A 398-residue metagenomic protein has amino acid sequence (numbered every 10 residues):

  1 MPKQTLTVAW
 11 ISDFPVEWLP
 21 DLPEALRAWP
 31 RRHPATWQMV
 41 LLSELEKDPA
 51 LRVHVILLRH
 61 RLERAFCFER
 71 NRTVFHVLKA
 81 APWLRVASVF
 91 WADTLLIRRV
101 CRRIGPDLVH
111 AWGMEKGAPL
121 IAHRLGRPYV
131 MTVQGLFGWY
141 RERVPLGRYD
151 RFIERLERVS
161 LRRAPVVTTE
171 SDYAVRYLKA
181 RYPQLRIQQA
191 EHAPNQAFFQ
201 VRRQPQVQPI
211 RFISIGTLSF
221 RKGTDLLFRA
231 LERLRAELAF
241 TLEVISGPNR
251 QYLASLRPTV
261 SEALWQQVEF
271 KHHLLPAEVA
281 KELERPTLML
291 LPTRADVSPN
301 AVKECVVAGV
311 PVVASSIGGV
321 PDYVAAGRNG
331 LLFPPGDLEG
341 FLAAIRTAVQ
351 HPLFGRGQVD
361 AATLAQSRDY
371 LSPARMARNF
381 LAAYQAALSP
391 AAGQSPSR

Functional and structural regions predicted by a protein language model:
A9-I11, T168, Q204-K222, F228-L231 (+1 more regions): Conserved donor-binding/catalytic core segment of Leloir-type glycosyltransferases
R148-V167: Membrane-proximal helix-turn-helix segments that form the acceptor-binding/catalytic region of lipid-linked
Y173, A193: Carbohydrate-associated surface elements
I215, T241-S255, H272-H273: Glycosyltransferase donor-sugar binding loop
A254-L274: Nucleotide-activated donor-binding/catalytic signature segment of Leloir-type glycosyltransferases, i.e., the conserved
L288, P311-A314: Short hydrophobic beta-strand element within catalytic cores of glycosyltransferases and related nucleotide-activated
R294: Aromatic "clamp/platform" in nucleotide-sugar-dependent glycosyltransferases that forms part of the donor/acceptor
A326-G327, L331-L338, A348-L353: Conserved acidic donor-binding segment of nucleotide-sugar-dependent glycosyltransferases
